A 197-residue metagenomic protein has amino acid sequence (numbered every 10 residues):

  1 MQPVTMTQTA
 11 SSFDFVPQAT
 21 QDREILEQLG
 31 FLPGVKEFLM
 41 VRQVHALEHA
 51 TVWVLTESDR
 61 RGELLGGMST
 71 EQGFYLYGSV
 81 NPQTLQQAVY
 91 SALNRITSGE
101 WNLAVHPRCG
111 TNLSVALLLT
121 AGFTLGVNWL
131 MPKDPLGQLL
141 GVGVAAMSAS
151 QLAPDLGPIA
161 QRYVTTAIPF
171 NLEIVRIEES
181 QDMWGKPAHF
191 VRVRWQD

Functional and structural regions predicted by a protein language model:
M1-Q72: N-terminal, intrinsically disordered, low-complexity segments that immediately precede the first transmembrane helix
L39-R42, A46, A50, Q83-Q87 (+3 more regions): Charged, alpha-helix-enriched surfaces in structured cytosolic catalytic cores of large nucleotide-utilizing machines
L47, S58-L65, S69-Q72, Y77 (+1 more regions): Cytosol/matrix-facing juxtamembrane amphipathic, basic-hydrophobic segments adjacent to a transmembrane helix
V54-S58, R95-G99, G126, Y163-F170: Conserved, well-folded catalytic cores of nucleic-acid-processing and energy-transducing macromolecular machines
M68-I96: Short, charged cytosolic
E100-V127: Transmembrane alpha-helical segments and their cytosolic interface motifs in multi-pass membrane proteins
A121-L125, G143-P154, P158: Alpha-helical transmembrane segments of multi-pass membrane proteins
L130-S148: Hydrophobic alpha-helical transmembrane segments
